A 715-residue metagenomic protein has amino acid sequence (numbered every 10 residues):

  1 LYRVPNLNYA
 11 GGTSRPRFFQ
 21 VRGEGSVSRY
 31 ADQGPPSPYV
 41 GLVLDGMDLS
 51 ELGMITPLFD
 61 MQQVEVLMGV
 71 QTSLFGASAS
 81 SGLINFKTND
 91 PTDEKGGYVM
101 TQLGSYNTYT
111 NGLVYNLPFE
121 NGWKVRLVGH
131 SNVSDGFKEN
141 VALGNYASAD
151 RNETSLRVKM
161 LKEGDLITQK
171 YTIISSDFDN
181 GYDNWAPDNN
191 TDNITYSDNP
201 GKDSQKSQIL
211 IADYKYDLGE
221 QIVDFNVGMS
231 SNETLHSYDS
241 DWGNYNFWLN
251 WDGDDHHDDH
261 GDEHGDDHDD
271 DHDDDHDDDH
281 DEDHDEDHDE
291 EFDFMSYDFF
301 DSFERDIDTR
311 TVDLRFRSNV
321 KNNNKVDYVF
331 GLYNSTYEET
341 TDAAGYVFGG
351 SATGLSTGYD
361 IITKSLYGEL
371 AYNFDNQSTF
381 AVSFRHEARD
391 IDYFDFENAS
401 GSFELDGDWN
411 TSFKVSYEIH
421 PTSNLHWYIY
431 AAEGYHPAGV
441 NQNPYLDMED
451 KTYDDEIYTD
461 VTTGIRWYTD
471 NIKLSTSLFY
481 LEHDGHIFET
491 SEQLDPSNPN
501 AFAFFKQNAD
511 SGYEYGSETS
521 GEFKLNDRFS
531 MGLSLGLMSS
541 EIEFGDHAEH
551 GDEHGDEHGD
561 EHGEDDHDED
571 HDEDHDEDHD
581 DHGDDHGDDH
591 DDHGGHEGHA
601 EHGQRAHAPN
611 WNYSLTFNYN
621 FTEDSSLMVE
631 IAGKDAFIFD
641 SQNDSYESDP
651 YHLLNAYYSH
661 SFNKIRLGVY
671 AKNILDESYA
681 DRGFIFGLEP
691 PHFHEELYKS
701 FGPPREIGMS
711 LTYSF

Functional and structural regions predicted by a protein language model:
F18-Q20, Q63-V66, S78-Q102, Y109 (+1 more regions): N-terminal periplasmic accessory domains that precede and gate Gram-negative outer-membrane beta-barrel machines
A31-V70: Short acidic/polar hinge/loop motifs at secondary-structure boundaries that mediate gating or recognition
G96-Y98, L103-S134, K138, A142-G181 (+9 more regions): Transmembrane beta-barrel wall of Gram-negative outer-membrane proteins
M160-D165, S318-N319, D327-S335, T357-H483 (+6 more regions): Structural signature of Gram-negative outer-membrane beta-barrels, strongest in the C-terminal barrel of TonB-dependent
D177-D192, T336-T340, G345, D390-D392 (+7 more regions): Surface-exposed extracellular loop regions of Gram-negative outer-membrane beta-barrel proteins, predominantly
D213-D217, I222-S240, H420, H426-A432 (+3 more regions): Membrane-embedded beta-barrel scaffold of Gram-negative outer-membrane proteins
N373-F380, A388-R389, Y480, Q507-Q642 (+1 more regions): Gram-negative outer-membrane beta-barrel transporters
D484, E557-E561, H575, D581-H582 (+4 more regions): C-terminal beta-signal and adjacent terminal beta-strands/loops of Gram-negative outer-membrane beta-barrel proteins
